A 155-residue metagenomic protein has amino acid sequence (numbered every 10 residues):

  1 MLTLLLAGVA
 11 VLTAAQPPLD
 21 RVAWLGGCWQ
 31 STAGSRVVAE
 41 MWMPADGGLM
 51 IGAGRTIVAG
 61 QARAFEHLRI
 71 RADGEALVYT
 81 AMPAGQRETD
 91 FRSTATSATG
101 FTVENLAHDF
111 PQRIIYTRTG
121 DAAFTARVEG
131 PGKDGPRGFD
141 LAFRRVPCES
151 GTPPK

Functional and structural regions predicted by a protein language model:
L2-T13: Sec-dependent N-terminal signal peptides
V9, Q16-L19, H67, E88: Generic secondary-structure boundary/loop-capping signal
A14-C28: N-terminal helix-cap/turn-to-beta initiation motif at the start of protein domains
G26, S31-A107: Central antiparallel beta-sheet cores of small beta-barrel/beta-sandwich binding domains
E88, S93, A98, R118 (+1 more regions): Edge beta-strand at a domain terminus
D109-Q112: Charged, amphipathic alpha-helical segments
I114-Y116: Exposed beta-sheet edge/beta-hairpin loop segments within beta-rich domains
